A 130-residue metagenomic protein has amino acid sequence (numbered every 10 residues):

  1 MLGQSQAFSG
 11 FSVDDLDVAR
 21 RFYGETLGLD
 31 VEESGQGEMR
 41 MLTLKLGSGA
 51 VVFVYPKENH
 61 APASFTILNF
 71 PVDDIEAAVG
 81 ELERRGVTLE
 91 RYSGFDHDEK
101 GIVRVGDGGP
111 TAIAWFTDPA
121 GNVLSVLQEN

Functional and structural regions predicted by a protein language model:
M1-L2, F70, V79-N130: Vicinal oxygen chelate
M1-R20, F65-L68, L127-N130: N-terminal beta-strand motif that seeds the catalytic metal site of vicinal oxygen chelate
A7, E38, S64, D107-P110: Exposed loop/turn and edge beta-strand positions of beta-sandwich/beta-sheet ligand-binding modules
D15-L16, V72-E76: Helix N-cap motif at beta-to-alpha junctions
V18-D30: Amphipathic alpha-helical segments
D30-T66, V72-D73, E90-R91, V123-Q128: Conserved short beta-strand elements that form part of the metal-binding/catalytic scaffold of enzyme active sites
